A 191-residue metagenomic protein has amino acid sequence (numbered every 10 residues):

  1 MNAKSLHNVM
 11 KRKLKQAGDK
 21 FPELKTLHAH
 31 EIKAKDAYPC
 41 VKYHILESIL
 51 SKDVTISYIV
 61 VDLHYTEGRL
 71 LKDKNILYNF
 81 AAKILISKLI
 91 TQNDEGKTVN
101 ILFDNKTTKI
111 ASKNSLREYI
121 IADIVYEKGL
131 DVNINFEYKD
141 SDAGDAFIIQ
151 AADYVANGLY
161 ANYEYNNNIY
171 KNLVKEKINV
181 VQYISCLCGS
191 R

Functional and structural regions predicted by a protein language model:
M1-R191: Phosphate-ester processing/binding pockets and catalytic centers
